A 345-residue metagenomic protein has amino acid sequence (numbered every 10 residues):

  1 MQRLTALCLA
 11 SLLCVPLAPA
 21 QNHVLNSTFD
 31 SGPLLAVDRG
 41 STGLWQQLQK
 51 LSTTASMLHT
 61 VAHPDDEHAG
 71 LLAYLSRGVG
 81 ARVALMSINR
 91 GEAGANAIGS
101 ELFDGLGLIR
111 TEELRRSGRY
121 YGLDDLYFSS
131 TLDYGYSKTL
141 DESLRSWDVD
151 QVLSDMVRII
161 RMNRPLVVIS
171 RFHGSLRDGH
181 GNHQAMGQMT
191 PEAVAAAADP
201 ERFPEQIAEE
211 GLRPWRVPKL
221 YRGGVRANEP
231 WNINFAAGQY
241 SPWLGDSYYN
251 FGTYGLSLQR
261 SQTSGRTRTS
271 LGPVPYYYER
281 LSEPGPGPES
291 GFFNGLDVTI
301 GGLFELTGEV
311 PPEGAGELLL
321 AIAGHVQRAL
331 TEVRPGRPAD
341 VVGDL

Functional and structural regions predicted by a protein language model:
M1-L4: Positively charged n-region of N-terminal signal peptides that target proteins for export
A6-P16: Bacterial N-terminal signal peptides
Q21-M162, Q184-A195, D199: Active-site rim/loop-helix segments in enzyme catalytic domains that contact anionic ligands
A36, A196-L345: The feature marks non-catalytic terminal segments
D65, L132, H173-L176, R226: Catalytic metal-binding/acid-base residues of hydrolase active sites
N163-L176: Short acidic, glycine-rich surface-loop motifs adjacent to enzyme active sites
S175-Q184: Glycine/threonine-rich flexible loop motifs
